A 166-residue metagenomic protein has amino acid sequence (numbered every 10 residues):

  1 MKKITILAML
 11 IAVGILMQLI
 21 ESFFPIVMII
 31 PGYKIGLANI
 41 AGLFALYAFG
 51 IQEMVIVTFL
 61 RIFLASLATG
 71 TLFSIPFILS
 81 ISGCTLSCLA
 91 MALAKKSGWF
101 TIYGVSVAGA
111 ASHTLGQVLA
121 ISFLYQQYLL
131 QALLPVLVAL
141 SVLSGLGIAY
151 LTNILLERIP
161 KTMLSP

Functional and structural regions predicted by a protein language model:
M1-F44: Hydrophobic transmembrane alpha-helices
K2-L10, I35, N39, M54 (+5 more regions): Residue-level signature of transmembrane alpha-helical entry/exit and packing/kink sites in multi-pass membrane
T5, M9, V13-L16, A41 (+8 more regions): Lipid-exposed faces of alpha-helical membrane segments in multi-pass integral membrane proteins
G14, Q18, L46, A65-T69 (+4 more regions): Structural signal for membrane-spanning alpha-helices in multi-pass inner-membrane proteins, emphasizing helix cores
Q18-I35, L60-S87, I102, L124-L129 (+1 more regions): Interfacial aromatic-anchored transmembrane helix boundaries in multi-pass membrane proteins
L37-Q52, A90-K95: Generic transmembrane alpha-helix motif of multi-pass integral membrane proteins
I51-L60: Transmembrane-helix signature of polytopic, membrane-embedded enzymes that assemble or transfer cell-envelope glycans
S74-I78, L93, S97-P166: Membrane-embedded alpha-helical hairpins and interfacial helices in multi-pass inner-membrane proteins
